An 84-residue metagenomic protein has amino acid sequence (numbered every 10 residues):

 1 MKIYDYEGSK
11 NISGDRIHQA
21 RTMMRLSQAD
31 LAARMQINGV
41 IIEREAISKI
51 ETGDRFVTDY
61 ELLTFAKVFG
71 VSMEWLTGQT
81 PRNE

Functional and structural regions predicted by a protein language model:
K2-G8, K67, E74-E84: Short, charged recognition helix plus adjacent turn of helix-turn-helix-like nucleic-acid-binding domains
D15-I37: Short basic helix-loop element that most often maps to the first helix and adjoining turn of HTH DNA-binding modules
I17, L31-A32, I47-I50, L76: Conserved hydrophobic/aromatic packing and binding residues within compact polymer-binding modules
I17, Q28, R44, L62 (+1 more regions): Helix-turn-helix DNA-binding elements, focusing on the entry/boundary residues of the two helices that contact DNA
T22, Q36-I37, T52, L63 (+1 more regions): Residue-level detection of the helix-turn-helix DNA-binding "recognition helix"
Q36-V57: Recognition helix of helix-turn-helix/homeodomain-like DNA-binding domains that insert into the DNA major groove
D54, T58-W75: DNA major-groove recognition helix of helix-turn-helix/homeodomain DNA-binding modules
